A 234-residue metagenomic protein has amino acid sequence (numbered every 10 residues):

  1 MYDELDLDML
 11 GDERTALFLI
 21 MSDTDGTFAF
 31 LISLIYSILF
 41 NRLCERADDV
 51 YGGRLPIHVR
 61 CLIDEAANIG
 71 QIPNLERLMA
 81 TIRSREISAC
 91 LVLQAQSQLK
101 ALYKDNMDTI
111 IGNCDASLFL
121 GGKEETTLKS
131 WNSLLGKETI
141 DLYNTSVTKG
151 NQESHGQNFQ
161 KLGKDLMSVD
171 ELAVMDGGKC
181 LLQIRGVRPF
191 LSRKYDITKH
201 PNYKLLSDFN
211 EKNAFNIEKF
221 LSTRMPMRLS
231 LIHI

Functional and structural regions predicted by a protein language model:
M1-I87, L102, D170-L191, H200 (+1 more regions): P-loop NTPase motor domains
M79-L181: Conserved ATP-driven motor cores of ASCE-family P-loop NTPases powering translocation/secretion/packaging/pilus
D196: Short, surface-exposed polybasic-aromatic patches that bind anionic ligands, especially phosphate groups
